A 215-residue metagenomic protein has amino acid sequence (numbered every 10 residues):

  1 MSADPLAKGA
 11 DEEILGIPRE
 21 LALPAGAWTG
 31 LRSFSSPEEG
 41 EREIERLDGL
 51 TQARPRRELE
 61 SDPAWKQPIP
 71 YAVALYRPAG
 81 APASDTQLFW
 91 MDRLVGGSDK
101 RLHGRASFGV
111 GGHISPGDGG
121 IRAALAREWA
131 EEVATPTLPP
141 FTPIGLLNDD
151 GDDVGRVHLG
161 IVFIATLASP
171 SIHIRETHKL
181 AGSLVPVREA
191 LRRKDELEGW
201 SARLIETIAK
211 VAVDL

Functional and structural regions predicted by a protein language model:
D4-G9, E20-L21, R56, L102-G117 (+2 more regions): Nudix hydrolase/Nudix homology domain
K8-D48: Extreme N-terminus nucleophile/cap motif
E12-I14, Q67-Y71, G160-V162: Extracellular structured ligand-interaction cores
L31-S84, G96: Acidic, metal-coordinating catalytic segment for phosphate/diphosphate chemistry, firing primarily on the Nudix
Y71, S84-W90, P140, I161: Conserved active-site beta-strand-loop modules that form the wall/rim of enzyme catalytic pockets and either contain
D85-E131, T135: Conserved Nudix-box catalytic region and its N-terminal flanking loop in Nudix hydrolases and closely related
P136-G145: A short coil-to-beta-strand element that immediately follows conserved catalytic motifs
